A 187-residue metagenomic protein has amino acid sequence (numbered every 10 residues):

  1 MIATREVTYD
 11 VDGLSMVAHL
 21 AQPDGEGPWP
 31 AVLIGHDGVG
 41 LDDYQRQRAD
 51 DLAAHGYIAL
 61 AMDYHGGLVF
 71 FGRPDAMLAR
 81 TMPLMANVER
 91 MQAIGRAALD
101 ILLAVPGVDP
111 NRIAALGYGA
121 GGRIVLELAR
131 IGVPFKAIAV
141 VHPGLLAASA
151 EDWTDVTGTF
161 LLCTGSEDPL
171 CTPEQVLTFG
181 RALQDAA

Functional and structural regions predicted by a protein language model:
R5-G107: Serine-hydrolase catalytic machinery in alpha/beta-hydrolase-like enzymes
P30, I58, R112-A114, A137 (+1 more regions): Proline-centered loop/turn at the N-terminus of a beta-strand
I34-G38, G119, P143, G165: Glycine-rich His-Gly loop
G95-D155: Primarily recognizes the serine-hydrolase "nucleophile elbow" in alpha/beta-hydrolase and SGNH/GDSL folds
V156, L162-T164: Short beta-strand/loop motif that positions the catalytic acidic residue of the alpha/beta-hydrolase fold
E167-C171: Acidic catalytic loop of the alpha/beta-hydrolase fold
T172-R181: Short alpha-helix in the alpha/beta-hydrolase fold that links the catalytic acid
L183-A187: Catalytic histidine neighborhood in serine/cysteine hydrolases with alpha/beta-hydrolase-type architecture
